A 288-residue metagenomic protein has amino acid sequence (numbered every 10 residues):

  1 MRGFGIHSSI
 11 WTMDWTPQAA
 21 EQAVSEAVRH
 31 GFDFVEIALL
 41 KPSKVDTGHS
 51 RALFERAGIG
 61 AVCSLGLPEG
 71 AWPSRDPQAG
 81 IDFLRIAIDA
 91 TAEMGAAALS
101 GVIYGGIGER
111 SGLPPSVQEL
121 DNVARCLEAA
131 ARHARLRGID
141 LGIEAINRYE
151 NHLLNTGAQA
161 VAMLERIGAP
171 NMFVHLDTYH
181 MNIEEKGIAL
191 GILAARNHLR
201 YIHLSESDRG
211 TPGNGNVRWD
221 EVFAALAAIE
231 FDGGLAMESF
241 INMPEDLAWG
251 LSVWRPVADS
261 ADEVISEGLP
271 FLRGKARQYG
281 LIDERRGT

Functional and structural regions predicted by a protein language model:
M1-S8, T12-V28, G95-A96, L154-F173 (+1 more regions): Histidine-acidic metal/acid-base catalytic patches
I10-T12, L39-K41, L67-G70, G105-G108 (+4 more regions): Active-site-proximal loop/turn and secondary-structure-junction residues that shape catalytic pockets, frequently
P17, R75-F173, I183, R255-V264 (+1 more regions): Active-site acidic/histidine proton-transfer and metal-coordination neighborhood in alpha/beta enzyme cores
A27, V35, F54, G80 (+9 more regions): Conserved, mostly hydrophobic/aromatic
D33, I37-R125, D232, A236-D246 (+1 more regions): Structural motif corresponding to the early beta-alpha repeats
G48-G58, C126-A134, G191-A194, E221-L226: Catalytic-core regions built around general acid/base machinery
